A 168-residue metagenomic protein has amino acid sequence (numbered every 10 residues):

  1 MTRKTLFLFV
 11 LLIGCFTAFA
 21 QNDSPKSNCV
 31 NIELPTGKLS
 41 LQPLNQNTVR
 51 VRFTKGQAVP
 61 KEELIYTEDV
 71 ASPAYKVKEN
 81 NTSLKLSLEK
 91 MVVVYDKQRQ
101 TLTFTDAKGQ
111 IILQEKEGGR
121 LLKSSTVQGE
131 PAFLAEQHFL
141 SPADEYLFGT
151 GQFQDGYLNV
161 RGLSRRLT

Functional and structural regions predicted by a protein language model:
M1-S27: Bacterial Sec-dependent N-terminal signal peptides
A20-Q21, V59-P60, E115: Edge beta-strand at a domain terminus
Q21, V30, L39, Y75 (+3 more regions): Residue-level detector of beta-strand structural context in well-folded domains
Q21-S40, K55-Q57: Terminal targeting/pro-maturation regions of precursor/exported proteins
S27, Q42-S87, L121-S125: A low-complexity, Ser/Thr/Gly/Pro-enriched, surface-exposed linker/loop concept that marks segments flanking
G37-S40, N45-R50, Q57-P60, V92-V94 (+2 more regions): Primarily extracytoplasmic ectodomains and periplasmic/lumenal surface modules that are beta-strand-rich
T82-T168: Catalytic and substrate-binding clefts that recognize carbohydrates or anionic sugar/phosphate headgroups
